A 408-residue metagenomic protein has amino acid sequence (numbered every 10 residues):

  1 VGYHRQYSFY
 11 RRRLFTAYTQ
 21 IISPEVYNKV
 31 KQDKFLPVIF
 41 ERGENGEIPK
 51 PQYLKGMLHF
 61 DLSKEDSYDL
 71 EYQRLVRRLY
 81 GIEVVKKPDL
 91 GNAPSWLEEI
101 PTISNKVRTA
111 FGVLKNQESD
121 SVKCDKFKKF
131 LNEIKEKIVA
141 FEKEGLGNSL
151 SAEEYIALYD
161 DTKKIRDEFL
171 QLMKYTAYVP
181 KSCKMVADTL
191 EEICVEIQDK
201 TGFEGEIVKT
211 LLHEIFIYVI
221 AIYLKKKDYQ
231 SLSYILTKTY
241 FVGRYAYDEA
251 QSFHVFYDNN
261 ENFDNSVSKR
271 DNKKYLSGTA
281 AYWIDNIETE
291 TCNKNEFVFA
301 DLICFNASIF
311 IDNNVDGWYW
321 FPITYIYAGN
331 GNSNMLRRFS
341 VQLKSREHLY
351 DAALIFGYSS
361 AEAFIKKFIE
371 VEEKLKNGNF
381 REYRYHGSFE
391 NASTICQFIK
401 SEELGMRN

Functional and structural regions predicted by a protein language model:
V1, V30-K31, L404-N408: Conserved N-terminal substructure of TIR/SEFIR domains
G2-Y3, I39-R42: A short beta-strand-to-loop transition that corresponds to the Sensor-1 phosphate-sensing loop of AAA+ P-loop ATPases
Y3-N28: Conserved TIR/SEFIR loop-to-helix hotspot centered on a Trp-containing motif with a nearby acidic residue
R12-Q20, Q32, E65-Q73: Amphipathic alpha-helical transducer elements in NTP-driven molecular machines
D33-I39: Conserved beta-strand/loop subsegment of P-loop NTPase cores
E41-D188, E192-E204: C-terminal interaction surface of TIR/SEFIR-family domains
V179-K269, K274: Soluble C-terminal extramembrane regulatory/interaction domains of multi-pass membrane proteins
L236-N408: Charge-dense, extended regions
